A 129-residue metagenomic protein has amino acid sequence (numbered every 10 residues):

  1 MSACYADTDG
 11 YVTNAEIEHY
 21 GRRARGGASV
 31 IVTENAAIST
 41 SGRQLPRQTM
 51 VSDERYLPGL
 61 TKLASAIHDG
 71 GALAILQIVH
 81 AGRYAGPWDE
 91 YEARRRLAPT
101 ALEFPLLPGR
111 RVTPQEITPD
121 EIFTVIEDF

Functional and structural regions predicted by a protein language model:
M1-A81, W88, L107: N-terminal capping/small domains of soluble enzymes
S65-H68, L73, V79-F129: Non-globular sequence segments
